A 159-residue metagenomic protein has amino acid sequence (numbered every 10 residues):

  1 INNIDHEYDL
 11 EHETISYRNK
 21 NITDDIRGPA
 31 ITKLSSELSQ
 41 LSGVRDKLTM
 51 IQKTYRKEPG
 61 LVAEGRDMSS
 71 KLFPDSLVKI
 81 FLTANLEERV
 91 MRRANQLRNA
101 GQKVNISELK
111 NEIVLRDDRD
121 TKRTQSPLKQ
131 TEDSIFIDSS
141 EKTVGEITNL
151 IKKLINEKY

Functional and structural regions predicted by a protein language model:
I1-D5, S107-R116: Short, well-structured alpha-helical segments that form the helix of a local strand-helix-strand
I1-I15: Translation machinery proteins
S16-I26, T32, M91-A100, S107 (+1 more regions): NTP-dependent small-molecule kinase module
N19, L48, V62, I113 (+1 more regions): Residue-level signature of catalytic and energy-coupling elements of molecular machines, predominantly ATP/GTP-dependent
T23-S35, S39-A100: ATP-dependent NMP and nucleoside kinases share a basic, alpha-helical "lid"
L41, R45, I106-K110, T148: Short, structured helix-loop boundary elements
L41, Y55-E58, R116-D120, L154-K158: Conserved, well-folded catalytic cores of nucleic-acid-processing and energy-transducing macromolecular machines
